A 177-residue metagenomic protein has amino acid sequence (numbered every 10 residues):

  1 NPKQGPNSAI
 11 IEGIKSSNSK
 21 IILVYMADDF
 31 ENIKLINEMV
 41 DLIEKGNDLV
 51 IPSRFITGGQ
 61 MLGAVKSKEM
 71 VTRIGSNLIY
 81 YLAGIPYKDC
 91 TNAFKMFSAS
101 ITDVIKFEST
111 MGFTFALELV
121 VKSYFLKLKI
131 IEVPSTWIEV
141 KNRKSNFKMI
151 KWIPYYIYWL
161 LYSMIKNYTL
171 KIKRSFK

Functional and structural regions predicted by a protein language model:
N1-S16, I21, I33-F113, E139-Y156: Acceptor/aglycone-binding surface of glycosyltransferases and processive sugar-polymer synthases
D29-F30: Acidic metal-phosphate-binding loop of nucleotide-sugar-dependent transferases
K45, Y158-K177: Terminal low-complexity segments of carbohydrate-biosynthetic enzymes
R73-S76, V121, F125, W159: Generic recognition of well-ordered alpha-helical segments within structured catalytic/regulatory domains
I101-I105, G112-K129: A short, conserved alpha-helix in the catalytic core of glycosyltransferases
V133: Hydrophobic residues at beta-strand termini and immediately following loops that shape nucleotide-binding pockets
T136: Short-chain dehydrogenase/reductase
